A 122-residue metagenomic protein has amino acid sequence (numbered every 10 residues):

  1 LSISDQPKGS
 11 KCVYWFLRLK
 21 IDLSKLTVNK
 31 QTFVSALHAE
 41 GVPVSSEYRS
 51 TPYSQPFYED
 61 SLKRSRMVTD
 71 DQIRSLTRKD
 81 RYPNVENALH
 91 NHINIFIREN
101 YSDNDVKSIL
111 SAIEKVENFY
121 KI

Functional and structural regions predicted by a protein language model:
L1-I122: PLP-dependent aminotransferase class I/II
